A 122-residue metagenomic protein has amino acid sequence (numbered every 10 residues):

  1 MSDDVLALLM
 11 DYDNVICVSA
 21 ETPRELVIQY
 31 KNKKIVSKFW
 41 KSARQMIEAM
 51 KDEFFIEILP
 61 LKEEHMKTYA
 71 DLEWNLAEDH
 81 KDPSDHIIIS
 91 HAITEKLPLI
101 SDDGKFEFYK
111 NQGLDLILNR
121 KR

Functional and structural regions predicted by a protein language model:
M1-S19, K34-M46: Short, well-structured N-terminal submotif of metal-dependent ribonuclease cores
Y12-I16, F54-E57, T94-P98: Short active-site oxyanion
A20, M50-L76: Acidic catalytic patch
P23-E25, E64-M66, K105-E107: Short, solvent-exposed loop/turn segments at secondary-structure junctions
V36-S37, L76-D79: Short, polar/flexible loop-turn hinges at active-site or ligand-entry regions and domain interfaces
P83-S84: Acidic donor-binding loop at a coil-to-helix junction in glycosyltransferase catalytic cores that engages
I87-R122: Acidic, PIN/NYN-like endoribonuclease modules and their adjacent C-terminal/linker elements
